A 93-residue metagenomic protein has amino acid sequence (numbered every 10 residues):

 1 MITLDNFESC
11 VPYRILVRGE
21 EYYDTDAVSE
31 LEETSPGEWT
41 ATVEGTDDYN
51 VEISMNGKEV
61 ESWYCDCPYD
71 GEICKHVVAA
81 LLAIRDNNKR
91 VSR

Functional and structural regions predicted by a protein language model:
M1-R93: Long, low-complexity, compositionally biased intrinsically disordered regions
